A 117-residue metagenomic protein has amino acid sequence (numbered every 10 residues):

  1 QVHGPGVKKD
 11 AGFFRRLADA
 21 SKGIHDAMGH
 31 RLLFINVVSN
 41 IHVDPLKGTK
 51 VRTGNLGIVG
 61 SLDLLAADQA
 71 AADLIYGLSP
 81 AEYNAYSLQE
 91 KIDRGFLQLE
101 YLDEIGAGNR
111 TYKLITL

Functional and structural regions predicted by a protein language model:
Q1-L117: Extended, low-polarity segments enriched in aliphatic/aromatic residues
